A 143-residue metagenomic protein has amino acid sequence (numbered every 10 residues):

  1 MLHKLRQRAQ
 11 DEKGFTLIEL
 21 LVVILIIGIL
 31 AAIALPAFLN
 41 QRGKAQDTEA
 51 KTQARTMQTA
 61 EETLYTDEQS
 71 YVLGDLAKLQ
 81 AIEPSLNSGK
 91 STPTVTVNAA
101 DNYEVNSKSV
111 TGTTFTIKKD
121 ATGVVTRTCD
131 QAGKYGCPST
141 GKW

Functional and structural regions predicted by a protein language model:
M1-F15: N-terminal leader/signal peptides at the extreme start of proteins
D11-F38: N-terminal single-pass transmembrane signal-anchor helix
I24, K51, Q58: Conserved catalytic core of two-component sensor histidine kinases
A34, Q41, E61: Conserved alpha-helical elements of the SDR catalytic core
L39-A54: Aliphatic-rich helix starts adjacent to a transmembrane/signal segment
T59-W143: Periplasmic/extracellular, small/polar-rich flexible segments of pilin-like filament-forming proteins
